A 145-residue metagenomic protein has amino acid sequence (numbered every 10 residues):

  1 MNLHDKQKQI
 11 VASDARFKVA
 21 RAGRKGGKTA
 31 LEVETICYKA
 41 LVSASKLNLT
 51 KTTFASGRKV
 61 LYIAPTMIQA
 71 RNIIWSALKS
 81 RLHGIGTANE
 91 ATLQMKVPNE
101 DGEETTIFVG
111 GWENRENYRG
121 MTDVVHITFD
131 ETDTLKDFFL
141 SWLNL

Functional and structural regions predicted by a protein language model:
M1-L145: Phosphate/NTP-binding elements of NTP-utilizing enzymes
